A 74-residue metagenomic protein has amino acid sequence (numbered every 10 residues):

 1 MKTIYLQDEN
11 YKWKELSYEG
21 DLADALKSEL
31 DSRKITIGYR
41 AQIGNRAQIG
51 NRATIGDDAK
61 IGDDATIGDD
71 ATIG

Functional and structural regions predicted by a protein language model:
M1-T54: Extended, small-residue-rich solenoid/repeat segments and analogous flexible loops that form exposed scaffolds
R40-G74: Thr-biased low-complexity repeat/linker tracts and other Thr-enriched repetitive architectures
